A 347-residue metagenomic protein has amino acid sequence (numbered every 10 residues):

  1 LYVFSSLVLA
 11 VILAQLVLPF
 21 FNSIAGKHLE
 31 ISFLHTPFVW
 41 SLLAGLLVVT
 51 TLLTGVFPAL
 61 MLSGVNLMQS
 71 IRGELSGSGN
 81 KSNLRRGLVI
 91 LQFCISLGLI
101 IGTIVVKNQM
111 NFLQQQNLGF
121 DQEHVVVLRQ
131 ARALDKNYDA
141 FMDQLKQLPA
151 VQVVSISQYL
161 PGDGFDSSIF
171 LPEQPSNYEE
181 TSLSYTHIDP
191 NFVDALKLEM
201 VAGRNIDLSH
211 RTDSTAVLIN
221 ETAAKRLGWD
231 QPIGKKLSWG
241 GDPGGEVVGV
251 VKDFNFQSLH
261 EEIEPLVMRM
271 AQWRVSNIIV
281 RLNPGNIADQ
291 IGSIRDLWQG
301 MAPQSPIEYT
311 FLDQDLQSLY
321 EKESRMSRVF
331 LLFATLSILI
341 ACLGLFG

Functional and structural regions predicted by a protein language model:
L1-F4, L16-D135: Alpha-helical transmembrane segments of integral membrane proteins
L7, V89, F93-S96, G102 (+3 more regions): Residues within membrane-spanning alpha-helices of integral membrane proteins, especially the hydrophobic core/packing
A10, G55, G203: Conserved G/P- and acidic residue-centered "switch" motifs that form tight phosphate/ATP-binding loops in soluble
Q15-G45, S76-G87, W273-V275, P284 (+1 more regions): Membrane-helix entry/capping segments
L53-A59, F333-G347: A hydrophobic alpha-helix feature that marks transmembrane segments and, especially, their cytosolic C-terminal ends
N117-G119, L160-D163, S337-I340: AMP-binding (ANL) adenylation modules
A140-K322: Mid-to-C-terminal secondary-structure elements that act as membrane-proximal/extracytoplasmic interface segments
